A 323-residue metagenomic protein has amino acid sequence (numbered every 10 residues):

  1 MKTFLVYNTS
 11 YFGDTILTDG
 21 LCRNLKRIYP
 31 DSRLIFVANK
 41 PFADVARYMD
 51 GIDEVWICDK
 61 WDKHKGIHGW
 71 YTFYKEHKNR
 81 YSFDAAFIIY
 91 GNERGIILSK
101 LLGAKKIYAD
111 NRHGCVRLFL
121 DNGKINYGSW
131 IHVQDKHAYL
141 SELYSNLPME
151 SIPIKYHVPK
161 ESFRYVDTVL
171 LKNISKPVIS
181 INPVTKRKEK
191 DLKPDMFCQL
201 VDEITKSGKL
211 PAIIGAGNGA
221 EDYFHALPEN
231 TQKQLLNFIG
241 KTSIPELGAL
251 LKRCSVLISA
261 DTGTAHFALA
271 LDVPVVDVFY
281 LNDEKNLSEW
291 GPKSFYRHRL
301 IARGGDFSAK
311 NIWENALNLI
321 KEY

Functional and structural regions predicted by a protein language model:
M1-Y323: Catalytic machinery of carbohydrate-active enzymes, primarily nucleotide-sugar-dependent glycosyltransferases
